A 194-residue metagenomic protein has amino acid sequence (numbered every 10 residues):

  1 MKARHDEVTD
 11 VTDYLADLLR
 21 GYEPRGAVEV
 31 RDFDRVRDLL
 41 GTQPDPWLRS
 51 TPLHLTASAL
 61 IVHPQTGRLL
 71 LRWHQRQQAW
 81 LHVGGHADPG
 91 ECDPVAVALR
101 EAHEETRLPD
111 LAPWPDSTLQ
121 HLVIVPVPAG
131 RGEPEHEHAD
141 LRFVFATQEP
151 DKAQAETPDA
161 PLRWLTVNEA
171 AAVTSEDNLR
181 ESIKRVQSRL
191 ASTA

Functional and structural regions predicted by a protein language model:
M1-R35: Alpha-helical and coiled-coil interaction segments, frequently adjacent to or embedded within charge-biased
G21-S58: Acidic, metal-coordinating catalytic segment for phosphate/diphosphate chemistry, firing primarily on the Nudix
P52-A57, P64-T66, Q75-Q77, H82 (+1 more regions): Short connector loops at helix/strand junctions that flank enzyme active sites, especially segments positioning acidic
V62-P64, T147: Active-site beta-strand termini and strand-to-loop segments that position acidic
G67-L108: Conserved Nudix-box catalytic region and its N-terminal flanking loop in Nudix hydrolases and closely related
R107-D151: Active-site segment of metal-dependent pyrophosphate-handling enzymes, primarily the Nudix hydrolase catalytic core
R142-V144, K152-K184: NUDIX/MutT-family hydrolases
K184-A194: Compositionally biased, intrinsically disordered linkers/stalks adjacent to structured regions
